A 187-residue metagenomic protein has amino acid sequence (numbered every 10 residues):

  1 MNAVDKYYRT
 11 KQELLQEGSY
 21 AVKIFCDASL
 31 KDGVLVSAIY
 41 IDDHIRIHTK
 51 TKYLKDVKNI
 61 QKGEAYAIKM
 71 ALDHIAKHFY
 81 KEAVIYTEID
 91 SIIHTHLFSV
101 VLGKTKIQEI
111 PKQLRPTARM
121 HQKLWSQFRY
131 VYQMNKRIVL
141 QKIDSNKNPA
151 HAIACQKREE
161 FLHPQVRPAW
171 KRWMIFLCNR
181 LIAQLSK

Functional and structural regions predicted by a protein language model:
M1-Y7, L114-T117, H121, H163-M174: Intrinsic-disorder-associated interaction segments
N2-K62, D73-K77: RNase H-like nuclease fold core
D32-G33, K69-I153, R158: RNase H catalytic domain
E64, I68: Short, conserved alpha-helix that lines the donor NDP-sugar binding/gating region of sugar-transfer enzymes
K136-R137, F161-K187: Flexible, low-complexity interdomain linkers flanking nucleic-acid-processing modules
